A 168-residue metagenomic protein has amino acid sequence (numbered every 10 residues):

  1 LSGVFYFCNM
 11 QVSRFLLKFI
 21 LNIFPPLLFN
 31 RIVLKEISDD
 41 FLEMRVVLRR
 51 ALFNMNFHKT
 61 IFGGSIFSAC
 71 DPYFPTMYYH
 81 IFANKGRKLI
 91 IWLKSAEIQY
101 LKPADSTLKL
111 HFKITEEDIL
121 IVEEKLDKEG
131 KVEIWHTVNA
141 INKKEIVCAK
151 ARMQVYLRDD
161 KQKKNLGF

Functional and structural regions predicted by a protein language model:
S2-F29, A51-F53: Alpha-helical membrane-targeting segments
F15-L21, V46-F53, F82-S95: Short, charged, low-hydrophobicity "junction" segments
F29-I61: Catalytic strand-loop segment that frames the active site of acyl-thioester-processing enzymes
F29-L34, K94-Y100, I121-E123: Short structured motifs
V46, K94-A96, L110, I134-H136 (+1 more regions): Hydrophobic residues positioned within well-ordered beta-strands of beta-sheet architectures
V47, F53-T76, K88: Hot-dog-fold acyl-thioester-processing enzymes
M77-E116: Hydrophobic beta-strand-centered segment that forms part of the acyl-chain substrate-binding groove
A104-D105, T115-F168: HotDog/MaoC-like acyl-thioester-processing domains
